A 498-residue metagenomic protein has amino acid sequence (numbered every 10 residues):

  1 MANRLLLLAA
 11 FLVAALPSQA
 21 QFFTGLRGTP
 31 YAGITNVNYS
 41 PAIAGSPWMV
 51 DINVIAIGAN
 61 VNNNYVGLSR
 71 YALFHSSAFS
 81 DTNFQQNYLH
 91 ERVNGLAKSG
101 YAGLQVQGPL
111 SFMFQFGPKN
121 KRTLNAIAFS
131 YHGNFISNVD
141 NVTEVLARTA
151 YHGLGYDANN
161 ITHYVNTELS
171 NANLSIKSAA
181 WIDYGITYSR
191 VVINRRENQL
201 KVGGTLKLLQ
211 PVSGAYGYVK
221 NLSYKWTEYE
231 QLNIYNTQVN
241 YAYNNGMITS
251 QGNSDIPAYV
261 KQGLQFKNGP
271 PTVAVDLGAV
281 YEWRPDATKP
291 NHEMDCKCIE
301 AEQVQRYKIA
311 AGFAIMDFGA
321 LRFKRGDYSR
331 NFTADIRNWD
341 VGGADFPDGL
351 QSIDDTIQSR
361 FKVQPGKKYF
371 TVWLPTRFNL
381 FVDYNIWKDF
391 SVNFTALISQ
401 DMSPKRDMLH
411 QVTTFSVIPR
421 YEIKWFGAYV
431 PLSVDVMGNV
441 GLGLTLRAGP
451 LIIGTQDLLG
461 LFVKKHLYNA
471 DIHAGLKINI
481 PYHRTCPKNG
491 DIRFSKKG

Functional and structural regions predicted by a protein language model:
M1-G25, G498: Bacterial Sec-dependent N-terminal signal peptides
Q21-G498: Subset of outer-membrane beta-barrel
